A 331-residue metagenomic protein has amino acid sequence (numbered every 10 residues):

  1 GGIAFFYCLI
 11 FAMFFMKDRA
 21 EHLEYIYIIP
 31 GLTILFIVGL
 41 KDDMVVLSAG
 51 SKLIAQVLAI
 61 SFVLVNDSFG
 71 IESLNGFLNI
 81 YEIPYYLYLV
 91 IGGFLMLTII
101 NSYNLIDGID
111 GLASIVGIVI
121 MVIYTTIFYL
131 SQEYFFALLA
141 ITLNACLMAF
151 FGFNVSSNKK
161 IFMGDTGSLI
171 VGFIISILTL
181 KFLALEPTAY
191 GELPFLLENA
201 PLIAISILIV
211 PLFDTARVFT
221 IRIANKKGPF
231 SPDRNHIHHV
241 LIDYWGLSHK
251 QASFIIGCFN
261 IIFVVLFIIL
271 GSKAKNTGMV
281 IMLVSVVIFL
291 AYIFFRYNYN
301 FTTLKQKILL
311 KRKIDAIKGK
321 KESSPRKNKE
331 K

Functional and structural regions predicted by a protein language model:
I3-Y7, V46-G93, L97: Membrane-helix boundary/helix-loop-helix interface segments in multi-pass membrane proteins
F5-I37, L112-E322: Alpha-helical transmembrane segments
F11-L23, K41-L47, L64-L78, L185-E186: Transmembrane alpha-helix boundary signature
I26-L58: Hydrophobic alpha-helical hairpins/lids featuring a short glycine-rich hinge
I34-L40, M96-N104: Active-site alpha-helical segments that house and flank conserved acidic catalytic motifs for diphosphate chemistry
I100-N101, D110-S114: PRPP/pyrophosphate-binding module of the type I phosphoribosyltransferase fold
K321-K331: A juxtamembrane structural motif centered on a specific transmembrane helix
